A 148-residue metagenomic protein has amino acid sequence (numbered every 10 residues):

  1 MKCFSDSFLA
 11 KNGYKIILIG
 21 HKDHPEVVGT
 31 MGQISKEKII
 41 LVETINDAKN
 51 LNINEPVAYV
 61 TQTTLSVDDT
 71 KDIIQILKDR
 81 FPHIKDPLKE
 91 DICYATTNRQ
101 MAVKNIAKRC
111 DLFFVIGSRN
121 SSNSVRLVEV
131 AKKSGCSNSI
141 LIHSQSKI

Functional and structural regions predicted by a protein language model:
M1-I148: The feature marks the mature, well-folded catalytic cores of soluble enzymes
